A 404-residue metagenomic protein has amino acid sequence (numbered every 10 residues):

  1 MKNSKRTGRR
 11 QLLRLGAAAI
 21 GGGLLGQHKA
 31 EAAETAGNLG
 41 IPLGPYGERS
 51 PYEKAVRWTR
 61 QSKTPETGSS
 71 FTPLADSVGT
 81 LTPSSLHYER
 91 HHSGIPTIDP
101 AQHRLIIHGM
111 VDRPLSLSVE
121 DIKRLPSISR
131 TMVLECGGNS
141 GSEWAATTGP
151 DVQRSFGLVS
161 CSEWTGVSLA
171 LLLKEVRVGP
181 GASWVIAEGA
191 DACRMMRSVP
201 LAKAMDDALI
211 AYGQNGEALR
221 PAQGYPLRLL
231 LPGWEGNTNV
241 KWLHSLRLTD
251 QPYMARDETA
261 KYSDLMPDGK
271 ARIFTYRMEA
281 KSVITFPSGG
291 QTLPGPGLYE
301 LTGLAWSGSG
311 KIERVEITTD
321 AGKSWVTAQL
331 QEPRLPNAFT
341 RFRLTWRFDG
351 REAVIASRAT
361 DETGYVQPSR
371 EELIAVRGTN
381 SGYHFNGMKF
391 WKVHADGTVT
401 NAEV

Functional and structural regions predicted by a protein language model:
M1-Q11, A18: N-terminal secretory signal peptides
L15-L25: Sec-dependent N-terminal signal peptides of Gram-negative exported proteins
A33-V404: Structured, non-membrane catalytic/scaffold regions adjacent to prosthetic-group chemistry
